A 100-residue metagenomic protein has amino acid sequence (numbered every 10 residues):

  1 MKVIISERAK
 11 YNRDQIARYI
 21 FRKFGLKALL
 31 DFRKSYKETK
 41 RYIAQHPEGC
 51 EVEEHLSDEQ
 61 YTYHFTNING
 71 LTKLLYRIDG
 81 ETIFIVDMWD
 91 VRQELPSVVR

Functional and structural regions predicted by a protein language model:
K2-T62: Basic, Lys/Arg-enriched alpha-helical interface segments
D58, T66-N69: A short catalytic or substrate-binding loop motif that flags glycine-/basic-rich loops and adjacent residues that bind
I68-R100: Enriched for short, Lys/Arg-rich terminal
